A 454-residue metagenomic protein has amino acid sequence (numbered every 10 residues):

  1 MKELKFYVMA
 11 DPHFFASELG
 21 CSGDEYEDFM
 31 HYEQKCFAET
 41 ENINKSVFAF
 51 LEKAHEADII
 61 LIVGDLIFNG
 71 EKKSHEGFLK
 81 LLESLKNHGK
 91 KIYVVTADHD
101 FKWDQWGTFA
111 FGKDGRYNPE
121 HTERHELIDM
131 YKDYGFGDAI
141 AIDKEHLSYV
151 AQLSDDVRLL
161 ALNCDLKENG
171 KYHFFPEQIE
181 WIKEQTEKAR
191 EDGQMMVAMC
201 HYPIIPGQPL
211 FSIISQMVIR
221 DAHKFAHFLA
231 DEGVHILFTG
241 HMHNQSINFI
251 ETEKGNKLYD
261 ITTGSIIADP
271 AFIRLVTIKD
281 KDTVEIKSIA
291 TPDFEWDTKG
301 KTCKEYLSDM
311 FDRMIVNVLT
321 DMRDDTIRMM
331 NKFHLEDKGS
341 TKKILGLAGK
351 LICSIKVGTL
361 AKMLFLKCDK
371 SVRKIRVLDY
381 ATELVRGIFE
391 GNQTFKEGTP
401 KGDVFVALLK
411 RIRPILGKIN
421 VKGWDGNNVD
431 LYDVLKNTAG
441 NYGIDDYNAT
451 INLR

Functional and structural regions predicted by a protein language model:
M1, T298-R454: Non-catalytic terminal accessory segments
M1-K72: N-terminal active-site segment of His-dependent metallophosphoesterases
E3-S17, F29, D156-L166, V197-M199 (+2 more regions): Active-site-proximal beta-strand elements of phosphoester/diester hydrolases
D11, D65, A97-D98, H201 (+1 more regions): Active-site glycine-centered loops adjacent to acidic/histidine catalytic or metal-binding residues that shape
I43-V47, I142-Y149, I182-E184, D221-K224: Alpha-helical scaffolding within the catalytic cores of extracellular/periplasmic polymer-degrading hydrolases
H55-I59, R158-L160, N169-Y259, K343 (+3 more regions): His/acidic metal-ligating clusters that form di-metal
K72, G77-E180, E187, K254 (+2 more regions): Extended active-site neighborhood of metal-dependent phosphoesterases/phosphodiesterases
S246, L258-D337: A post-motif C-terminal structural segment
